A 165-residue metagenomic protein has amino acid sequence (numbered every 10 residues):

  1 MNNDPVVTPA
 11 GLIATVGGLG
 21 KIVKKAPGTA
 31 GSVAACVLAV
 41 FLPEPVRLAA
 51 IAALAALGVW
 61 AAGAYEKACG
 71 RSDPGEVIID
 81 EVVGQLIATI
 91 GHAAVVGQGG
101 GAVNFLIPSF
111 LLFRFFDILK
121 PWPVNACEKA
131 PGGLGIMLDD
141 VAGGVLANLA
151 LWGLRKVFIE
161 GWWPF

Functional and structural regions predicted by a protein language model:
M1-R71, G75, V82-F165: Hydrophobic alpha-helical transmembrane segments
